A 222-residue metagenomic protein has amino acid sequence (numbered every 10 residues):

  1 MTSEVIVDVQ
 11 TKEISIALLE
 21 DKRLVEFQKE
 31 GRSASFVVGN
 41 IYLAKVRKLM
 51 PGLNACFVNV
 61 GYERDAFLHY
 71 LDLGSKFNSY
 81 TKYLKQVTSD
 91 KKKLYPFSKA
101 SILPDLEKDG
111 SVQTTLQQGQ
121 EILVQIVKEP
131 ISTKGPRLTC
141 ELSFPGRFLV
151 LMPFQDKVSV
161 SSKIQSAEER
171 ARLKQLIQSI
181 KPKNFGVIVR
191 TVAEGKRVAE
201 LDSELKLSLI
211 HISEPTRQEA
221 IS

Functional and structural regions predicted by a protein language model:
M1-S213, R217: Single-stranded RNA-binding surfaces
I221-S222: Short, ordered, surface-exposed loop/turn motifs in non-cytosolic proteins
